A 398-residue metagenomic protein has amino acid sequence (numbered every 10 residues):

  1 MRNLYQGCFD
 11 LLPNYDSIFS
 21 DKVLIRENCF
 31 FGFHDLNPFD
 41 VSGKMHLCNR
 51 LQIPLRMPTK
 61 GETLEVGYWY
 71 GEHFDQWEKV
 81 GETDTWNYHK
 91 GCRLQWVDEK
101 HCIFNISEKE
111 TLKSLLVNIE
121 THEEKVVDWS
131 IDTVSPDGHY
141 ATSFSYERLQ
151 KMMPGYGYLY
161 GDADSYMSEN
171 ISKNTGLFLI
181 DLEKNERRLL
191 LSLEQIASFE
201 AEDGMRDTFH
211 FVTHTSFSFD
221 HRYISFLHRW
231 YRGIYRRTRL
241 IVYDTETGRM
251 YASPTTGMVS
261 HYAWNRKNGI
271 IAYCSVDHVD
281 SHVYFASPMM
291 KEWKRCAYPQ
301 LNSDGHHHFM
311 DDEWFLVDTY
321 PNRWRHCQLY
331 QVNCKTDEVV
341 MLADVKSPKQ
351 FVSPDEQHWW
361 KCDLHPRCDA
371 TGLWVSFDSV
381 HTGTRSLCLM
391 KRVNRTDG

Functional and structural regions predicted by a protein language model:
D21-N28, V80-N87, R187-D207, M341-H358: Surface-exposed loop and turn segments in beta-propeller and other repeat-based domains that flank or scaffold
F31-L36, I53, T59-L112: Blade-loop segments of beta-propeller domains
G32-L36, N87-L94, D128-D137, T213 (+3 more regions): Repeated scaffold domains used in trafficking and secretory/extracellular systems, primarily beta-propellers
G43-H46, C102, A141, I224 (+3 more regions): Hydrophobic beta-strand positions that form the internal "hydrophobic ladder" of WD40/Gbeta-like beta-propeller blades
N49-E62, F144-N174, F226-R237, D318-H326 (+1 more regions): Short, conserved, GDST-rich strand-edge loop motifs in beta-rich repeat architectures
T85-V97, H101-G176, L190-G204: Asp-box/WD-like beta-propeller blade repeats and closely related beta-sheet repeat scaffolds
P254-V259, C296-H308, E338-R367: Conserved blade-ending motifs and adjacent loop-strand segments that build the rim/top face of beta-propeller domains
Y298-V340: Loop/turn-rich, solvent-exposed surfaces of beta-rich toroidal or solenoidal domains
